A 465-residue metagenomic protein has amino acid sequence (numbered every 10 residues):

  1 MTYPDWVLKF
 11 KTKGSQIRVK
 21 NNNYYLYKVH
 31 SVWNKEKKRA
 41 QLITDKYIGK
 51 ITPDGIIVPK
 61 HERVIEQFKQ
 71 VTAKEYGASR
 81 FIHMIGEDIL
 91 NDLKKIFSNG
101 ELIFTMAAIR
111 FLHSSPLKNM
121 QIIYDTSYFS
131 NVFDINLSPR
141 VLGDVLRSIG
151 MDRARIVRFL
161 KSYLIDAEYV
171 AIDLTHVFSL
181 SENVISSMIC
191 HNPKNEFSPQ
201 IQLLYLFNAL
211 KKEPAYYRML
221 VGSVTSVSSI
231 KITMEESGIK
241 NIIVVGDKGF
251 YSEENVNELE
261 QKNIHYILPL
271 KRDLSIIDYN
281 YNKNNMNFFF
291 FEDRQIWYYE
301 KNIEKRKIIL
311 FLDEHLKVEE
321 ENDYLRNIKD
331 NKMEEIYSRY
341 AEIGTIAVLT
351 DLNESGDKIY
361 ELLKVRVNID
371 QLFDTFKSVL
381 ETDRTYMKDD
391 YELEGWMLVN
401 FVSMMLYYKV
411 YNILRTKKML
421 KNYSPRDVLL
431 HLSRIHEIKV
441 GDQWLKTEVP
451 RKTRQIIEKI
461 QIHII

Functional and structural regions predicted by a protein language model:
M1-A171, T175-S181, Y205-R218, V440-I465: Dynamic "connector" segments at or just before major functional cores
S114, F159-V221, V318-E342: Active-site cores of enzymes that catalyze phosphoryl transfer or operate on phosphate-rich substrates
P199, R218-M219, K262-V365, L430-I465: An anionic, glycine-rich sequence signature occurring as long contiguous blocks
R218-I239: Active-site beta-loop-alpha junctions of metal-dependent nucleic acid enzymes, especially the RNase H-like/DDE
V245-E254, R272-L274, E392: Acidic, metal-coordinating catalytic cores used for nucleic-acid/nucleotide bond scission and strand-transfer chemistry
V348, K358-M387: Short amphipathic alpha-helical "interface-anchor" segments enriched in bulky aromatics
K388-Y411: Basic, amphipathic alpha-helical segments enriched in Lys/Arg and hydrophobic/aromatic residues
L406-H436: Conserved nucleotidyltransferase catalytic core and NTase-mimicking acidic/glycine-rich helix/loop elements in nucleic
